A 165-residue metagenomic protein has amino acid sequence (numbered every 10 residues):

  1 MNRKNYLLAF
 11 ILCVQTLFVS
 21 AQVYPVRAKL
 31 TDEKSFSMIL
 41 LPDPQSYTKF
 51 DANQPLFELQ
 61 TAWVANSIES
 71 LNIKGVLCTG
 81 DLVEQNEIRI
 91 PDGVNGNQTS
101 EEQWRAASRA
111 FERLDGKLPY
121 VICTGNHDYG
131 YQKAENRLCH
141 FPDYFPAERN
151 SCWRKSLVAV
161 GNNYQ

Functional and structural regions predicted by a protein language model:
M1-N5: Positively charged n-region of N-terminal signal peptides that target proteins for export
A9-T16: Bacterial N-terminal signal peptides
I11, L77-G80, T124: Residue-level recognition of hydrophobic positions within alpha-helical transmembrane segments
Q15, D32, E69, L114-G116: Short, structurally constrained coil/turn elements that cap an alpha-helix or connect an alpha-helix to the following
A21-S100: N-terminal active-site segment of His-dependent metallophosphoesterases
I88-Q165: Extended active-site neighborhood of metal-dependent phosphoesterases/phosphodiesterases
